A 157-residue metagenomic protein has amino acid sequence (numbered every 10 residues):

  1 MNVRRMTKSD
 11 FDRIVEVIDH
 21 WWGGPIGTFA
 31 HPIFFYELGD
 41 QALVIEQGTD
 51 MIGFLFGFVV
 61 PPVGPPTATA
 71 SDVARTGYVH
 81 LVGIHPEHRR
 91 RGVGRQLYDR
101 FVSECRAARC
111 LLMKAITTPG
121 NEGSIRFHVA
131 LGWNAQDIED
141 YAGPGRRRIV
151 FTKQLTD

Functional and structural regions predicted by a protein language model:
M1-V3: Extreme N-terminal starter segment of soluble prokaryotic enzymes
K8-D12, E16-E87, Y98-D99, Y141 (+1 more regions): Acetyl-CoA-dependent GNAT
D40, R146-V150: Short hydrophobic/aromatic beta-strand or adjacent loop that forms the aromatic wall/cage of a ligand/substrate-binding
I84, R90-S103, R126-A130: Conserved acetyl-CoA-binding loop-helix of GNAT-fold acetyltransferases
R95, P119-D137, P144-R146: Conserved active-site alpha-helix within GNAT-family acetyltransferase domains
C105-T117: Conserved GNAT acetyl-CoA-binding A-motif
